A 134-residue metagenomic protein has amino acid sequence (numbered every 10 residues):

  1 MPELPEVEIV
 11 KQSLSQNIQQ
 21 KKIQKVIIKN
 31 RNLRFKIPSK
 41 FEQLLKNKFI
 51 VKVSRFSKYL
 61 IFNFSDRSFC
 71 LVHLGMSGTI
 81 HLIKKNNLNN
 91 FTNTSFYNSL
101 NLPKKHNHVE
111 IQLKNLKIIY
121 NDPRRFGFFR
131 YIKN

Functional and structural regions predicted by a protein language model:
M1-N134: Structured catalytic/nucleic-acid-binding cores of DNA maintenance enzymes
